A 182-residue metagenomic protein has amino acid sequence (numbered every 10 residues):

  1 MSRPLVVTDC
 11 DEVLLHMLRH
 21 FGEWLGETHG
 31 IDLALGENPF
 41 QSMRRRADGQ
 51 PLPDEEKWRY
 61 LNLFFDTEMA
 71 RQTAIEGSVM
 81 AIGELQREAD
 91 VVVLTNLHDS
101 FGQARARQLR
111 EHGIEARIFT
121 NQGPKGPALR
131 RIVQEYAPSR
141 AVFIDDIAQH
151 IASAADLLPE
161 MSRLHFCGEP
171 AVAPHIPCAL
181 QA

Functional and structural regions predicted by a protein language model:
M1-K57: Active-site neighborhood of HAD-like aspartate-dependent phosphohydrolases
S2, R87-A89, Q134-R140: Glycine-rich phosphate-binding loop signature in dinucleotide/nucleotide-binding domains
V7-D9, L94, I144, F166: Short hydrophobic segments within beta-strands
R44-G77: Metal-dependent phosphoesterase signature
F65-V93, D99-A106: Short, acidic loop-to-helix structural element flanking the phosphoryl-transfer center in phosphate-processing enzymes
V92, R117-T120, L164: General small-molecule cofactor/ligand-binding pocket signal
H98-V142, H150-A155: Substrate-recognition "cap/lid" segment bordering the active-site pocket of phosphatases
F143-A182: Acidic, Mg2+-coordinating phosphoryl-transfer loop and its flanking beta/alpha structural elements, shared across
